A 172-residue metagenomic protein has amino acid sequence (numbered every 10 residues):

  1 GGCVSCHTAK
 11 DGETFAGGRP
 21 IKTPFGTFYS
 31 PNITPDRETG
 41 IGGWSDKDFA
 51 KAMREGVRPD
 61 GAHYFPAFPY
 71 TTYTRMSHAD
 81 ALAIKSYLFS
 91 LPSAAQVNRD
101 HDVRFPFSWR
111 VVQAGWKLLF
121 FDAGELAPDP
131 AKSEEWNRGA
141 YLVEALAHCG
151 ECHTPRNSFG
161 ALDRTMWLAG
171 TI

Functional and structural regions predicted by a protein language model:
G1, G115-E144: Electrostatic cytochrome c docking/interface patches
G2, S45, F49, Y64 (+4 more regions): Stable alpha-helical elements in mature extracytoplasmic
G2-K10, F49, I84, G139-L142 (+1 more regions): The canonical Cys-X-X-Cys-His
S5, T14, E38-I41, P59-D60 (+3 more regions): Short loop/beta submotifs within extracellular cysteine-rich repeat domains
K10-D46, Y64-H78, V103-V112, R156-I172: Gly/Gly-Pro-rich "capping" loops immediately C-terminal to redox-active cysteine motifs in periplasmic/lumenal
S45-P59, T72-N98: C-terminal capping alpha-helices of c-type cytochrome domains
P59-A62, S90-R99, P130-W136, N157-L162: Inter-heme linker and motif-flanking segments adjacent to c-type heme-binding CXXCH motifs in c-type cytochromes
F89-L126: Small beta-barrel nucleic-acid-binding modules, principally OB-folds
